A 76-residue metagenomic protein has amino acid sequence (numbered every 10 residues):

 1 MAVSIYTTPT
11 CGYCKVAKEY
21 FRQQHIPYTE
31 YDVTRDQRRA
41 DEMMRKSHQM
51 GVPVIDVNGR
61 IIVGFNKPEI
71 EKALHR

Functional and structural regions predicted by a protein language model:
M1-Q24: Local sequence-structure signature of Cys/Sec-based thiol-disulfide redox active-site neighborhoods
A2, K72-R76: Short hydrophobic/aromatic patches at helix-to-coil boundaries
A2-S4, T29, G59-R60: Short active-site oxyanion
G12, R38, E69: Short alpha-helical
F21, I61-A73: Conserved N-terminal glycine/acidic-rich loop preference
P27-R39: Thiol-based oxidoreductase modules, predominantly thioredoxin-like and allied folds used for disulfide exchange
R38-P53: Short Fe-S-cluster ligation motifs
P53-I62: A short, hydrophobic beta-strand/beta-hairpin element that forms part of a small beta-sheet core
